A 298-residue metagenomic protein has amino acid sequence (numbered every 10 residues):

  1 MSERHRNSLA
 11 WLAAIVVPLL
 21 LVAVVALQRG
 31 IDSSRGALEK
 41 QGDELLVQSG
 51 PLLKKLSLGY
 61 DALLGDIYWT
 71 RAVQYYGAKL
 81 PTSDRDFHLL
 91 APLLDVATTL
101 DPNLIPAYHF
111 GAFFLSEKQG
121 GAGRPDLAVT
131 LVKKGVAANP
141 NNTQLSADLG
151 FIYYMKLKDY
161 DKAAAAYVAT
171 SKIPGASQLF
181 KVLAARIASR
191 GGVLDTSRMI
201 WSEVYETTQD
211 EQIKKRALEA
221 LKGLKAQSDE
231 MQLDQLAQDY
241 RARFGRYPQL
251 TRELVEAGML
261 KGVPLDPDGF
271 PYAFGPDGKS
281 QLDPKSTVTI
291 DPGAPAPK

Functional and structural regions predicted by a protein language model:
S2-G111, G123, G293: N-terminal alpha-helical interaction modules that lie
L45-G59, A91, A128-K133, A163-V168 (+1 more regions): Repeat-mediated protein-protein interaction surfaces in helical alpha-solenoids
V73, G77-T82, A112, S116-A122 (+2 more regions): Short coil/turn linking the two alpha-helices of tandem helical-hairpin repeats
D86-L89, G121-L131, L157-A166, V193-T196: Structural signature of tandem alpha-helical TPR/SEL1-like repeats, specifically the intra-repeat loop/turn
V96-A97, K134-G135, A169-T170, E203-T207: Canonical positions in the second alpha-helix
P102, P140-N141, P174-G175, T208-Q209: Short coil turns that delineate tetratricopeptide repeat
H109-F110, P125-D126, T143-L149, D161-A164 (+4 more regions): Alpha-solenoid helical repeat scaffolds
S116-K118, V193-K298: Low-complexity, acidic interaction segments enriched in glycine
